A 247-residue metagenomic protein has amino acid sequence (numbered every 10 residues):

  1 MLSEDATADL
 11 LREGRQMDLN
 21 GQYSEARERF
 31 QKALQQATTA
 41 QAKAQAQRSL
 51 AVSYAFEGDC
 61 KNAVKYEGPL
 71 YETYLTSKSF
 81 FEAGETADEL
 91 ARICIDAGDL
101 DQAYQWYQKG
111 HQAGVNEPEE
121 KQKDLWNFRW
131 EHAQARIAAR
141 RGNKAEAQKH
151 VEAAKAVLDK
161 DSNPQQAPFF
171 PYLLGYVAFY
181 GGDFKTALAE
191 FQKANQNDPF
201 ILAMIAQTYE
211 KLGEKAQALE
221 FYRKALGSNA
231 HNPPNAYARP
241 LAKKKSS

Functional and structural regions predicted by a protein language model:
D5-A8, A40-Q45, L75-E82, G114-K123 (+3 more regions): Boundary/linker segments of alpha-helical solenoid repeat arrays
R15, V52, R92, H132 (+4 more regions): Residue-level recognition of tetratricopeptide repeat
Q31-Q35, G68-L75, Q108-E119, E152-D159 (+2 more regions): Amphipathic alpha-helical segments of tetratricopeptide repeats
K155-Q196: Alpha-helical adaptor scaffolds
